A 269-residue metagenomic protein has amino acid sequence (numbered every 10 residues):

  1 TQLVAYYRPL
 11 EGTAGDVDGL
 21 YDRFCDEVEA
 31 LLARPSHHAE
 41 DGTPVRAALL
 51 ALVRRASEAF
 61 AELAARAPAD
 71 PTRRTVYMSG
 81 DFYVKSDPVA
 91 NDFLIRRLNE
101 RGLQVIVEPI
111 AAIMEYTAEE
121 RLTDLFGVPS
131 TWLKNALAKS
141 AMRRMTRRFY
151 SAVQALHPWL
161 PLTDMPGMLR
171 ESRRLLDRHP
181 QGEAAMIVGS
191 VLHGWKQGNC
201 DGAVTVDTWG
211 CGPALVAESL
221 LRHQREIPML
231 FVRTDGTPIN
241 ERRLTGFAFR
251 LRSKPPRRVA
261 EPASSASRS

Functional and structural regions predicted by a protein language model:
T1-S269: An N-terminal assembly and electron-transfer interface module characteristic of large anaerobic redox and radical
